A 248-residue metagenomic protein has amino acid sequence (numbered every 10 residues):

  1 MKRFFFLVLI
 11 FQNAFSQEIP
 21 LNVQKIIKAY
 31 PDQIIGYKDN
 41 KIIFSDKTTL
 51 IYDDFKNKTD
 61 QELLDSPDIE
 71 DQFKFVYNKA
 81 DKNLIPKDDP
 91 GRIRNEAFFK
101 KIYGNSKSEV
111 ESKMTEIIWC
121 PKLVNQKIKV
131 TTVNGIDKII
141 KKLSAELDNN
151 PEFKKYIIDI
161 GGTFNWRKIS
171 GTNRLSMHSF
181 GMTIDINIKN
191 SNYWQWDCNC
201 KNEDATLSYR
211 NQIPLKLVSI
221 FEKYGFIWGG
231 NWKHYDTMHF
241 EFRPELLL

Functional and structural regions predicted by a protein language model:
F4-Q12: Sec-dependent N-terminal signal peptides
A14-S16: Boundary at the C-terminal end of the N-terminal hydrophobic targeting segment
L21-W232: Cell-envelope/glycan interface and biosynthesis
K223-L248: A cross-kingdom marker for long, charged
